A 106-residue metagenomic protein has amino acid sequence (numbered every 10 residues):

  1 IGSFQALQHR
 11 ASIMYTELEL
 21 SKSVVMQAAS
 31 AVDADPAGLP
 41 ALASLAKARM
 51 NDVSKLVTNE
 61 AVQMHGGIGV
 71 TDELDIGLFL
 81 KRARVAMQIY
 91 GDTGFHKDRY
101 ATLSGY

Functional and structural regions predicted by a protein language model:
I1-Y106: Alpha-helical interface subdomain recognition
